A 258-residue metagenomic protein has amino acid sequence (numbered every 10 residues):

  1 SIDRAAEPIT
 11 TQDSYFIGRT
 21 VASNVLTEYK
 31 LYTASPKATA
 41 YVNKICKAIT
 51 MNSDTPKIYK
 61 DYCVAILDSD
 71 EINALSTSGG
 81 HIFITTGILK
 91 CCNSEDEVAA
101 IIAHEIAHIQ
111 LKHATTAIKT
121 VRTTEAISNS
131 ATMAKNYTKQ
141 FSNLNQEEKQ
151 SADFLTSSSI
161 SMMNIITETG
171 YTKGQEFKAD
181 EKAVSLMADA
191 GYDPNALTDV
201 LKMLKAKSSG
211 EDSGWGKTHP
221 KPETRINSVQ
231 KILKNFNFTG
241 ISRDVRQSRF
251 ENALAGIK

Functional and structural regions predicted by a protein language model:
S1-K258: A Zn2+-metalloprotease active-site environment signal
